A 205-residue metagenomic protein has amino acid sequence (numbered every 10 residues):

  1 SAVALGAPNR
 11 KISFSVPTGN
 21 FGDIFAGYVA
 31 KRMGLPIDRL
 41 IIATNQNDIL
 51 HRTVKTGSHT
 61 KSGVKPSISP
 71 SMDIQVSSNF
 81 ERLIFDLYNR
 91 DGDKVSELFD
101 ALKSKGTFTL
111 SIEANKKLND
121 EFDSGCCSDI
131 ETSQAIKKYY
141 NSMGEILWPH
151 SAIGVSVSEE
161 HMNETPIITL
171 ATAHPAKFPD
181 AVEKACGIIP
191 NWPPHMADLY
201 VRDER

Functional and structural regions predicted by a protein language model:
S1-R205: PLP-dependent amino-acid enzyme catalytic core
